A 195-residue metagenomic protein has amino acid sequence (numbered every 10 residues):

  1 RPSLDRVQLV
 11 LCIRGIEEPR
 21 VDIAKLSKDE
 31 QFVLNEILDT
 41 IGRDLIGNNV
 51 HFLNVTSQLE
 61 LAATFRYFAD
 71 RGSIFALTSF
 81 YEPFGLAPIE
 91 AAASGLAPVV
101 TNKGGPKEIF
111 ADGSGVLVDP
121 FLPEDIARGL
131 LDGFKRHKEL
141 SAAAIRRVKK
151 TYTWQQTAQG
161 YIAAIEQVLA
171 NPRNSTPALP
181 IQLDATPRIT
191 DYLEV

Functional and structural regions predicted by a protein language model:
R1-R6: Short hydrophobic signal-anchor/transmembrane segments that target glycosyltransferases and glycosylation machinery
I13-Y67: Nucleotide-activated donor-binding/catalytic signature segment of Leloir-type glycosyltransferases, i.e., the conserved
I74, A93, A97-V100, L117: Short hydrophobic beta-strand element within catalytic cores of glycosyltransferases and related nucleotide-activated
F80: Aromatic "clamp/platform" in nucleotide-sugar-dependent glycosyltransferases that forms part of the donor/acceptor
G85-P88, P106: Short glycine/serine-rich donor-binding loops of glycosyltransferases
D112-P123, D132-H137: Conserved acidic donor-binding segment of nucleotide-sugar-dependent glycosyltransferases
K138-T151, G160-A163, Q167, A178-P180: A short, well-ordered alpha-helix in the C-terminal region of glycosyltransferases
A170-V195: Intrinsically disordered, low-complexity acidic/proline-/asparagine-rich linker or regulatory tail/stalk regions
